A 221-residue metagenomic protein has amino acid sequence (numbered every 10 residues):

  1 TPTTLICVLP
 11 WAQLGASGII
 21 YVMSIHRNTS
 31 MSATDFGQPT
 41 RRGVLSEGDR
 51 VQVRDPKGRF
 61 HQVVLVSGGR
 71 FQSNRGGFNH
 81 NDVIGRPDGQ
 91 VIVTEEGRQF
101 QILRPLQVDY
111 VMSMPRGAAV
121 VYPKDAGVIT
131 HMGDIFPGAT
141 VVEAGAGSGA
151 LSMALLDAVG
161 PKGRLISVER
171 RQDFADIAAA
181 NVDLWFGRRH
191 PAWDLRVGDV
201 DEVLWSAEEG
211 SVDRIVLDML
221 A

Functional and structural regions predicted by a protein language model:
M23-Q101: N-terminal auxiliary segments of SAM/dcSAM-dependent transferases
G43, M114-A126: Conserved SAM-binding loop and adjacent beta-strand
P123-P137: Conserved alpha-helix/loop element of class I SAM-dependent methyltransferases that forms part of the SAM/SAH-binding
G138-G147: Conserved class I S-adenosyl-L-methionine
S148-G160: Conserved SAM-binding loop of SAM-dependent methyltransferases across substrates and taxa, primarily the Class I
R164-E169: Conserved SAM-binding motif I beta-strand of class I
R170-G210: S-adenosyl-L-methionine
